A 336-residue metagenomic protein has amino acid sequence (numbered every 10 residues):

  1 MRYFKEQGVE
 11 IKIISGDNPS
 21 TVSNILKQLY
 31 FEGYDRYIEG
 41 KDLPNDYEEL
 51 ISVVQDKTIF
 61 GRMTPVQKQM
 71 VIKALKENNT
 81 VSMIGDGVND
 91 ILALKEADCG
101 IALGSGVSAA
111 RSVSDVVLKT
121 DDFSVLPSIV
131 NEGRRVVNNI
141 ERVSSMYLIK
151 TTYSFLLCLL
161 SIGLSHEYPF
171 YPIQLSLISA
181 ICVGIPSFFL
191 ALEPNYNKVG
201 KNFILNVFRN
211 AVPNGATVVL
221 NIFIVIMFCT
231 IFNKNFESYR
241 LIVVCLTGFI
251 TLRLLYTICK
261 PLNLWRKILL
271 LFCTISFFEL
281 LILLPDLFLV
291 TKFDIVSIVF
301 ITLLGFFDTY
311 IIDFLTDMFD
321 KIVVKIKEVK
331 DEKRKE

Functional and structural regions predicted by a protein language model:
M1-I91, K95-D98, I140, S161-I162 (+3 more regions): Cytosolic catalytic headpiece
G33-S82, G87, A97, G104-R266 (+1 more regions): Membrane-embedded transport module
